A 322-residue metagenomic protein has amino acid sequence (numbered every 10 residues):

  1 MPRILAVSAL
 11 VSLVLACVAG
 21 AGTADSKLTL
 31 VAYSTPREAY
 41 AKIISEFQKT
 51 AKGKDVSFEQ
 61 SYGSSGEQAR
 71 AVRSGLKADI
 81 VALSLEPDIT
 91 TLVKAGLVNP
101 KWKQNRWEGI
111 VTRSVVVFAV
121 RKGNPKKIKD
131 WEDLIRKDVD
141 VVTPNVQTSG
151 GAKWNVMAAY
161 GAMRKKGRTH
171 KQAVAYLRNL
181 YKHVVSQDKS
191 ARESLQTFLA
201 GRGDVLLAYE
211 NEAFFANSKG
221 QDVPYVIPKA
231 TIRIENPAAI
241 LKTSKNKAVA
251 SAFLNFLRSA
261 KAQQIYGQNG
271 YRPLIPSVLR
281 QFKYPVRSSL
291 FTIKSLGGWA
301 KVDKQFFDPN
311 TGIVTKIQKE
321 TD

Functional and structural regions predicted by a protein language model:
M1-K27: Short, low-complexity disordered leader/linker segments with a strong preference for bacterial N-terminal type II
T23-T148, R287-S289, Q318: N-terminal segment of the mature folded domain
T35-A41, Q147-V174: Bilobed "Venus flytrap"/periplasmic-binding protein-like clamshell domains and structurally analogous long
V72, T197-G201, A238: Hydrophobic residues within well-ordered alpha-helices
I110-V115, L177-Y181, Q187-K189, K219-S251 (+2 more regions): Periplasmic-binding protein-like
G123-K129, T148, G161-T169, T243-A250: Short helix-loop capping/hinge motifs at secondary-structure junctions, enriched in acidic/polar residues
K166-K229: Ligand-binding pocket segment of bilobal, Venus flytrap-like solute-binding proteins
A248-D322: Extracellular/periplasmic juxtamembrane helices and adjacent flexible linkers that interface with membrane partners
